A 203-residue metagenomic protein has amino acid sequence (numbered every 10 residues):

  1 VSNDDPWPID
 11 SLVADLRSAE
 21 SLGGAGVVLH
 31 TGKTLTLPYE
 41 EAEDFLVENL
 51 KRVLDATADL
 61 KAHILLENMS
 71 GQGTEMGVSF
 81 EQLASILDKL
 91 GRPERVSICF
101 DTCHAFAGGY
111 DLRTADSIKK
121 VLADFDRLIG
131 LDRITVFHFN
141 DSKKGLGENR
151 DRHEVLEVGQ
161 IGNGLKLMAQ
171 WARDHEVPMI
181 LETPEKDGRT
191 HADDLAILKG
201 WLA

Functional and structural regions predicted by a protein language model:
V1-S97: Active-site acidic/histidine proton-transfer and metal-coordination neighborhood in alpha/beta enzyme cores
N3, E40, M76-A84, F106-E176: Gly/Pro-rich active-site loop or hairpin
V27-L29, I64-L66, V96-F100, T135-F139 (+1 more regions): Hydrophobic faces of well-ordered beta-strands that scaffold small-molecule active sites in alpha/beta enzyme cores
G32-T34, E67-G71, C103-D111, F139-K144 (+1 more regions): Active-site beta-loop-alpha junctions enriched in small/polar residues
K51-L54, D126, K199: Structural signal for well-ordered, non-membrane alpha-helices
G188-A203: C-terminal helical cap(s) of enzyme catalytic domains, especially alpha/beta-barrels
